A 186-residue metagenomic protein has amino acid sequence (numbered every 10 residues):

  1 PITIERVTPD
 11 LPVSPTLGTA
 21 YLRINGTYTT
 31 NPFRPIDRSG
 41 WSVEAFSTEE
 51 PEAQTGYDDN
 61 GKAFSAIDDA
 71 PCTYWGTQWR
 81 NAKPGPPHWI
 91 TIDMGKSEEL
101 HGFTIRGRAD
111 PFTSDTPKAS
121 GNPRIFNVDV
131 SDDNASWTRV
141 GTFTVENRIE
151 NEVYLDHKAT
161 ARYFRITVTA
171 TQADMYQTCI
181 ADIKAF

Functional and structural regions predicted by a protein language model:
P1-P12, P84-H88, E98, A109-F186: Trp- and acidic/polar-enriched beta-sheet ligand-binding modules for extracellular glycan and matrix recognition
I4-R6, D10-K96, R108-G121, T142 (+1 more regions): Disordered, acidic Ser/Thr/Pro-rich linker "stalks" and the adjacent N-terminal cap of the next globular domain
I105: Phosphate-coordinating loops and pocket residues in cytosolic domains that bind phosphorylated ligands
